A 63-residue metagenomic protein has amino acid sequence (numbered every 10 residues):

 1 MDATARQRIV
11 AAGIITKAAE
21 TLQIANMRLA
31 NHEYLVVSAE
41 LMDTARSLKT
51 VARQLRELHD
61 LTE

Functional and structural regions predicted by a protein language model:
M1-A3, Q23, L41-T44, V51: Coiled-coil-like amphipathic alpha-helices with heptad-repeat character
M1-H32, R56-D60: N-terminal acidic leader/helix
I9, T16, L35-R46: Short, charged, amphipathic alpha-helical segments
R46-E63: Amphipathic alpha-helical coiled-coil segments
